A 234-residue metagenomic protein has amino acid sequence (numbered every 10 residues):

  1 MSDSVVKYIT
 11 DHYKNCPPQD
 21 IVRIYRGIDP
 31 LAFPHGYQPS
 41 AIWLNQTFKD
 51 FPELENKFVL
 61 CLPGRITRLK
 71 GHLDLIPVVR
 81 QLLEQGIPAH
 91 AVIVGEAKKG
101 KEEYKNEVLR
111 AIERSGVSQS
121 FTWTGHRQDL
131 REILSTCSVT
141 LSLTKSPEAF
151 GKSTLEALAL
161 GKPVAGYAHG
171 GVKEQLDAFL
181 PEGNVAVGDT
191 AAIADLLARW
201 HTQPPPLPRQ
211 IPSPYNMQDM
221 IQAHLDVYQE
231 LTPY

Functional and structural regions predicted by a protein language model:
M1-R23, I28-A32: A short, active-site helix/loop in glycosyltransferases that binds the activated sugar's phosphate group
I28, P63, H90-N106: Glycosyltransferase donor-sugar binding loop
P34-E53, V108, P206: A short helix/loop element that forms part of the nucleotide-sugar donor recognition site in Leloir-type
E53-K70, I76-V79: Conserved donor-binding/catalytic core segment of Leloir-type glycosyltransferases
G100-K105, S118-R127, I133: Active-site donor-binding acidic/aromatic loop of nucleotide-activated sugar and phosphosugar transferases involved
P163-G166: Short hydrophobic beta-strand element within catalytic cores of glycosyltransferases and related nucleotide-activated
A178-A191, A198-Q203: Conserved acidic donor-binding segment of nucleotide-sugar-dependent glycosyltransferases
T202-P233: A charged, aromatic-enriched C-terminal amphipathic alpha-helix characteristic of glycosyltransferases across folds
